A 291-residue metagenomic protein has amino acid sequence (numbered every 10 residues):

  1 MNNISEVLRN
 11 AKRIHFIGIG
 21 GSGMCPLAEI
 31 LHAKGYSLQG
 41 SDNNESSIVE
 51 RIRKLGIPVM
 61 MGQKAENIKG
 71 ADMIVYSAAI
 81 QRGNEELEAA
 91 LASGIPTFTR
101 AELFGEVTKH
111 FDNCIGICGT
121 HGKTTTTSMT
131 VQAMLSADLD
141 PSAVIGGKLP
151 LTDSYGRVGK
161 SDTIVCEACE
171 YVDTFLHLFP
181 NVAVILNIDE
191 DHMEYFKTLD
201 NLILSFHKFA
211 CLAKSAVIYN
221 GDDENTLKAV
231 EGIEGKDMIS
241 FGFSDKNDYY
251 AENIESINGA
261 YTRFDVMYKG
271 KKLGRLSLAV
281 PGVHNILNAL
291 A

Functional and structural regions predicted by a protein language model:
M1-T99, L103, E224, E252-E255 (+3 more regions): N-terminal leader/targeting and accessory segments in enzymes
S5-V7, I30-A33, R53, N67 (+3 more regions): Phosphate-binding loop of NTP-binding sites
A11-R13, I17, I52, S77 (+3 more regions): Adenine nucleotide phosphate-binding catalytic loops in nucleotide-utilizing enzymes
G23, S47, E106, P150-L151 (+1 more regions): Flexible, glycine-rich phosphate/dinucleotide-binding loops and adjacent beta-alpha linkers at cofactor/substrate
S41, G147-K148, D153, N247-I257: Short linear motifs in intrinsically disordered
V59, I115, A143, F264-V266 (+1 more regions): Preference for bulky hydrophobic residues occupying beta-strand positions in well-ordered beta-sheet regions
K69-D72, K160-D162, N258-A260: A short, glycine/Asx- and small/polar-enriched loop/turn that sits immediately N-terminal to a beta-strand
